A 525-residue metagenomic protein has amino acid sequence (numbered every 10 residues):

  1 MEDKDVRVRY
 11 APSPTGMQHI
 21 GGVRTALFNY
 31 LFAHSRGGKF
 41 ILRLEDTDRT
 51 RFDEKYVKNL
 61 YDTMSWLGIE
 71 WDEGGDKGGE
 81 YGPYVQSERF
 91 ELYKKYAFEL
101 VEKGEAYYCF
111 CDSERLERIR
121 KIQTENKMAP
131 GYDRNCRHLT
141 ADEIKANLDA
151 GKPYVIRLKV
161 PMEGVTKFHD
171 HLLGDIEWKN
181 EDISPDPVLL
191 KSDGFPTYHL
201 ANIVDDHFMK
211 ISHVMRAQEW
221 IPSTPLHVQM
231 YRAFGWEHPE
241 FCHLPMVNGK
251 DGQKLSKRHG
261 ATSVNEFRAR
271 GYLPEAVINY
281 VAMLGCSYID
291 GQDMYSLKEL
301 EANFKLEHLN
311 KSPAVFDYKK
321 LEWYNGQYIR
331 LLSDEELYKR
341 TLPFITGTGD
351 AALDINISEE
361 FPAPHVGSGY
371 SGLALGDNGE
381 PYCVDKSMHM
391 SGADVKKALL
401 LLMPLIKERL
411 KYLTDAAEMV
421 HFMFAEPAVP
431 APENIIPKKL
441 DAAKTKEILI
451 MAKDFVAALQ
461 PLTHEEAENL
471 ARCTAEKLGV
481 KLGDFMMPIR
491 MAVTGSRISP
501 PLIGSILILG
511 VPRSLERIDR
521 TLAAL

Functional and structural regions predicted by a protein language model:
E2-E125, S223-W236, A276: N-terminal Rossmann-like or analogous alpha/beta NTP/dinucleotide-binding catalytic cores that position adenine
V8-P14, L42-D46, F208-V214, T262 (+3 more regions): Glycine- and acidic
I20, F267-E275, K311-D317, S391-L401 (+2 more regions): Structural motif
N29, L60, L100, G104 (+8 more regions): Residue-level signal for inorganic ion chemistry
P83-S87, E181, L190-S192, M209-W220 (+5 more regions): Conserved phosphate-binding loops in nucleotide/dinucleotide-binding enzymes
Y107-H243, N248-L255, Y288: Active-site cores that bind ATP or allylic diphosphates and position pyrophosphate for catalysis
D334, Y338, L342-V366, Y370 (+1 more regions): Small-residue-rich helix-loop
E465-L525: Charged substrate- and nucleic-acid-binding regions of tRNA-handling and nucleotidyl-transfer enzymes, centered on
